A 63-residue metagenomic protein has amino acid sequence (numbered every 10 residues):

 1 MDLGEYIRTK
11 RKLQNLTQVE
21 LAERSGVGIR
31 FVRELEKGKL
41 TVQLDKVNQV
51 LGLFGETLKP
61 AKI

Functional and structural regions predicted by a protein language model:
M1-D2: A detector for short, charged/polar N-terminal pre-domain segments
E5-E20, R24: Short basic helix-loop element that most often maps to the first helix and adjoining turn of HTH DNA-binding modules
T9, L13, K37, L53-E56: Conserved amphipathic alpha-helical interaction elements at protein-protein interfaces in regulatory, energy-coupling
G26-L40: Recognition helix of helix-turn-helix/homeodomain-like DNA-binding domains that insert into the DNA major groove
K37, K62-I63: Short, conserved catalytic or interaction motifs in soluble domains
D45-A61: DNA major-groove recognition helix of helix-turn-helix/homeodomain DNA-binding modules
